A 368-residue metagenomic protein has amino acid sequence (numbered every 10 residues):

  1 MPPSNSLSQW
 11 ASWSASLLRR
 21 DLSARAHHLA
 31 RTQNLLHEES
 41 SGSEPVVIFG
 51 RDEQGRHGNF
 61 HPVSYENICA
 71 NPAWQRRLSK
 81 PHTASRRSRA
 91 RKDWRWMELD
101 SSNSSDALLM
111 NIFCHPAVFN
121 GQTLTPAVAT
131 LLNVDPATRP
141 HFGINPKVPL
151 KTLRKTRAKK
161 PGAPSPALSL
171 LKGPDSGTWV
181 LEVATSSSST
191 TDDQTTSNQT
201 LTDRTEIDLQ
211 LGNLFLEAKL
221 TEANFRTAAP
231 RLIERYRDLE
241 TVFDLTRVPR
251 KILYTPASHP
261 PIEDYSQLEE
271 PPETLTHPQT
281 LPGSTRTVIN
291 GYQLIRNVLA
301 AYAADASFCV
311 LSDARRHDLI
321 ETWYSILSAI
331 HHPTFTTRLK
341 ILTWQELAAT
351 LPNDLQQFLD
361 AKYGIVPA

Functional and structural regions predicted by a protein language model:
M1-Q199, A368: Nuclease-adjacent, charged terminal/linker segments that flank catalytic cores
M1-W13, R31, L268, G283-A368: Non-catalytic C-terminal interaction segments of nucleic acid-processing enzymes
N103-A107, N111, L201-T205, L211 (+2 more regions): Short, well-structured alpha-helical interface segments that form or flank functional binding sites
A117, L211-L214, Y302-S307: Short glycine/proline-enriched coil/turn segments at helix->beta-strand junctions
S176-V180, T200-F215: Catalytic centers of nucleases
S186-S189, L220-A223, A314-H317: Short, solvent-exposed loop/turn segments at secondary-structure junctions
L209-E222, N297: Conserved catalytic cores of phosphodiester-cleaving nucleases, focusing on short active-site segments
N224-F308: Acidic, metal/cofactor-coordinating or nucleic-acid-engaging core segments within structured domains
